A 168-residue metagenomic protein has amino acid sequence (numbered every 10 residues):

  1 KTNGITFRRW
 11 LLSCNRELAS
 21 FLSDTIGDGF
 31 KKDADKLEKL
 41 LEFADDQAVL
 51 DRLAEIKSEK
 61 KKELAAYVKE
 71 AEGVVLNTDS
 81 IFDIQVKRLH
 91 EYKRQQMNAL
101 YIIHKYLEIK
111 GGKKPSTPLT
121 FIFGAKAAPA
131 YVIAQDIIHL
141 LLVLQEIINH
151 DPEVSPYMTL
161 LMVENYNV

Functional and structural regions predicted by a protein language model:
T2-V168: Catalytic cores of carbohydrate-active enzymes across secretory and cytosolic contexts
